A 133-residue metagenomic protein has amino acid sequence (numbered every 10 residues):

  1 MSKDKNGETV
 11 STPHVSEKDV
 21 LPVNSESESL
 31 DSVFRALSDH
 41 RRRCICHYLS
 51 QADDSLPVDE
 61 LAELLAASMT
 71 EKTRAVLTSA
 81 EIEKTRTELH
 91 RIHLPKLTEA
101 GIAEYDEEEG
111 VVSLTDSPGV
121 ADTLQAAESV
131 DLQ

Functional and structural regions predicted by a protein language model:
M1-R41, L61, M69-E71, A75 (+2 more regions): Haloarchaeal acidic low-complexity proteome signature biased toward cell-envelope/secretome components but also
A36, Y48-A52, L64, S68: Short amphipathic alpha-helical elements of helix-turn-helix/winged-helix folds
R42-C46: Short alpha-helical "packing" element that flanks the helix-turn-helix/winged-helix DNA-binding module
V58: Helix-turn-helix DNA-binding elements, focusing on the entry/boundary residues of the two helices that contact DNA
A67-R86: Short, positively charged loop/turn segments that connect secondary-structure elements
I82-E99: Short amphipathic alpha-helical interaction segments
T98-E107: A short, conserved structural fragment
